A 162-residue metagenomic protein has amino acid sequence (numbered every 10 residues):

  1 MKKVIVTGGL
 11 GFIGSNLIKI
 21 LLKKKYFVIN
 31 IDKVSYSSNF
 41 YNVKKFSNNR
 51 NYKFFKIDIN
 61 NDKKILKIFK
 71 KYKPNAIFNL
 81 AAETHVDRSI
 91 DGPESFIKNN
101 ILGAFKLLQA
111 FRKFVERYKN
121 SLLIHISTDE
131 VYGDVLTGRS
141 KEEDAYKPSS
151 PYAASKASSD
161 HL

Functional and structural regions predicted by a protein language model:
M1-L162: N-terminal Rossmann-like NAD(P)+-binding domain of SDR-like oxidoreductases, especially those catalyzing
